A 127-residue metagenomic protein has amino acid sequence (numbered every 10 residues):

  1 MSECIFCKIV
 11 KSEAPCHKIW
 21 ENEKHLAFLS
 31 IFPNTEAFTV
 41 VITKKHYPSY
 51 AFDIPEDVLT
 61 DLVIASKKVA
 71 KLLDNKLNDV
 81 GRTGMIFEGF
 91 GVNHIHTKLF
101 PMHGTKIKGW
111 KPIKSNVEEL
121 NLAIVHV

Functional and structural regions predicted by a protein language model:
M1-V127: HIT superfamily nucleotide-processing domains
